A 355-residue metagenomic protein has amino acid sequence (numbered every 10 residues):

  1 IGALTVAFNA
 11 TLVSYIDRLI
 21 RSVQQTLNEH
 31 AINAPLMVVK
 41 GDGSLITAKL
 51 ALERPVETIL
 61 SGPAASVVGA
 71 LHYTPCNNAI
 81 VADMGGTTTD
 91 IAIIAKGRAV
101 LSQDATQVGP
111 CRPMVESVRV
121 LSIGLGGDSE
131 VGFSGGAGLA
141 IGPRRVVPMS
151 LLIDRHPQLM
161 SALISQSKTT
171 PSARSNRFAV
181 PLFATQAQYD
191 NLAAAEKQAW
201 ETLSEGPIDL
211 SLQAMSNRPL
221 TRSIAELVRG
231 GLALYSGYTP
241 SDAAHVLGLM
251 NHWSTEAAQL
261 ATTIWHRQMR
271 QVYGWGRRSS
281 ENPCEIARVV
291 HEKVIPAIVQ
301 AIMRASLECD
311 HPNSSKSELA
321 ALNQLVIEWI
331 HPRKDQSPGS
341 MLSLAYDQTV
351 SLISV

Functional and structural regions predicted by a protein language model:
I1-V355: N-terminally biased helix-coil "hinge/interface" segments that flank
